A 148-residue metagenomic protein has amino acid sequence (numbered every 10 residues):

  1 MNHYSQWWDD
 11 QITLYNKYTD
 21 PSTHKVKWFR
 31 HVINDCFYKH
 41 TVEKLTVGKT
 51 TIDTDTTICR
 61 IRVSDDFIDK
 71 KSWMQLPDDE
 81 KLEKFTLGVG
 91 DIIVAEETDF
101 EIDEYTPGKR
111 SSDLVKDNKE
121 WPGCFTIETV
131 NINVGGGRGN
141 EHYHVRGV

Functional and structural regions predicted by a protein language model:
M1-K27, V32-I33, H40-L45: N-terminal intrinsically disordered, low-complexity, charge/repeat-rich segments that act as generic
K27-V148: Short, conserved turn/kink motifs that form compact alpha/beta structural patches or helix kinks used as
